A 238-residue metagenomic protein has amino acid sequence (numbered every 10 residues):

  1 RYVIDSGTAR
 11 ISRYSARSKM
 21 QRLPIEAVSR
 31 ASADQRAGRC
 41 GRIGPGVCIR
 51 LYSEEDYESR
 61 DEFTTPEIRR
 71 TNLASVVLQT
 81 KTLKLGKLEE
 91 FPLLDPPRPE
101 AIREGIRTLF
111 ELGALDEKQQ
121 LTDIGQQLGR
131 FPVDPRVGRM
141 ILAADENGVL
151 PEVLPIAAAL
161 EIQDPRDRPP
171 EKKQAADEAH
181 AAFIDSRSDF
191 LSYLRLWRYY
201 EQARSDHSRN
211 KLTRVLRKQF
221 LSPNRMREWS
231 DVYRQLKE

Functional and structural regions predicted by a protein language model:
R1-I4, A9, E54-E238: Second RecA-like catalytic domain
Y2, T8-R60, A74-L78: Conserved segment of the helicase C-terminal RecA-like domain
